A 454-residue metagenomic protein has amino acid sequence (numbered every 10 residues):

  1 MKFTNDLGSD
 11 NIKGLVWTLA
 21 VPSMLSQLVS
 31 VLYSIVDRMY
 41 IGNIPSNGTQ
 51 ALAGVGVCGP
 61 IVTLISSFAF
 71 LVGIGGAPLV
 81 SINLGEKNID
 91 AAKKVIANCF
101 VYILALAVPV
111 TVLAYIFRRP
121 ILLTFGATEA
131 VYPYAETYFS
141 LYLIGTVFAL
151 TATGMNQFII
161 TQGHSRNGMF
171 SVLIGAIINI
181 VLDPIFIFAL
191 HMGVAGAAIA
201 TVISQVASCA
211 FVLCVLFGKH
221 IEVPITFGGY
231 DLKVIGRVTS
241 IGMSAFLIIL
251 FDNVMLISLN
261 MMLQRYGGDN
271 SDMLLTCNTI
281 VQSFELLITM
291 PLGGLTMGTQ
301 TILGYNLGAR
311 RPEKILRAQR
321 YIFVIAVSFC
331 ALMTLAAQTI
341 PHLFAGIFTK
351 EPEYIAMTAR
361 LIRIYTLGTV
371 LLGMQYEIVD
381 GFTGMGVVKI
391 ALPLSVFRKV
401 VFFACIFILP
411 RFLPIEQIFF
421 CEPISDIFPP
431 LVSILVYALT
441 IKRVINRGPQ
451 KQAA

Functional and structural regions predicted by a protein language model:
M1-S23, V80-V147, A189-M243, L303-G368 (+1 more regions): Short alpha-helical transmembrane segments in multi-pass integral membrane proteins
K13-L32, V36, I61-F68, I144 (+5 more regions): Residue-level signal for short hydrophobic patches within transmembrane helices of multi-pass membrane transporters
T18-D37, L141, G175, S204-S208 (+1 more regions): Transmembrane helical elements of multi-pass membrane transporters/channels
V21, D37, G76-A77, F117-R118 (+12 more regions): Hydrophobic/aromatic residues in alpha-helical transmembrane segments
L28, L32-A53, L122-E129, I185-M192 (+5 more regions): Helix-terminus/linker motif at the lipid-water interface of multi-pass membrane proteins
T49-P60, A135, F139, A198 (+2 more regions): Small-residue hotspots at the loop-to-helix junctions and early N-terminal turns of transmembrane alpha-helices
L52-V112, A149-G168, C277-P341, L372-L394: Small-residue-rich hydrophobic transmembrane alpha-helices
Y142-I160, S171-A176, A197-V212, L292-T296 (+3 more regions): Short runs within selected transmembrane alpha-helices of multi-pass transporters and secretion channels
